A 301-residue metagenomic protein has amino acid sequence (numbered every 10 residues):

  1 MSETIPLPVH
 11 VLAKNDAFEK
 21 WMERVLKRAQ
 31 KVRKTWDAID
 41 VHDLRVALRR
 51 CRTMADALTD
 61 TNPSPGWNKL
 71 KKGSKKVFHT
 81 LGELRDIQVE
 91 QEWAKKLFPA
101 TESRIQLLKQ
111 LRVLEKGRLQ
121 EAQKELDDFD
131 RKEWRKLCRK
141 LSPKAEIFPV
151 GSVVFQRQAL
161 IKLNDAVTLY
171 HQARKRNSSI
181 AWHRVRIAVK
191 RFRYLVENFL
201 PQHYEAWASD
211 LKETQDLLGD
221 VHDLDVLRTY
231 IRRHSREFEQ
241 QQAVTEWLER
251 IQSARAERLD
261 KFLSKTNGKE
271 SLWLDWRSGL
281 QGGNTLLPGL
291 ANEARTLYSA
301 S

Functional and structural regions predicted by a protein language model:
M1-S301: Function-determining surface determinants
